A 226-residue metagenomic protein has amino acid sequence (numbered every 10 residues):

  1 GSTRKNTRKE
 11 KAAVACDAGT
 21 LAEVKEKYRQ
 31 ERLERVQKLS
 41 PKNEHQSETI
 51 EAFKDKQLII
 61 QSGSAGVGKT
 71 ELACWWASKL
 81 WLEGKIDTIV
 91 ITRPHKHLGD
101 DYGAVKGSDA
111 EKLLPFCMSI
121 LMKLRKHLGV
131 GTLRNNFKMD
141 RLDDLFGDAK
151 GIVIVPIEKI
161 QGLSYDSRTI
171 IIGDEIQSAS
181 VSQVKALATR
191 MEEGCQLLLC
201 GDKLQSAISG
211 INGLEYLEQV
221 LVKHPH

Functional and structural regions predicted by a protein language model:
T3, R8-T20, E26, Q30 (+3 more regions): Conserved helicase motor core of SF1/SF2 NTP-dependent helicases
